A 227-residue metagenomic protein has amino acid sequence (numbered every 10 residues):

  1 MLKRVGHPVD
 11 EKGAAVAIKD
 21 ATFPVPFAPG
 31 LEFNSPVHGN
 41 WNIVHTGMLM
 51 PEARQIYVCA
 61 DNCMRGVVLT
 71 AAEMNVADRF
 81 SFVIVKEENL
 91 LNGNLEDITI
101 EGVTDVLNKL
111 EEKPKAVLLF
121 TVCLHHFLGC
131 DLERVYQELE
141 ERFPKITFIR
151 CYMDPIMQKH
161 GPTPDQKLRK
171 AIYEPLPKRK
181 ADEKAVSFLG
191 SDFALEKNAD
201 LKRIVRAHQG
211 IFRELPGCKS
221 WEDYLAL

Functional and structural regions predicted by a protein language model:
M1-L227: An N-terminal assembly and electron-transfer interface module characteristic of large anaerobic redox and radical
